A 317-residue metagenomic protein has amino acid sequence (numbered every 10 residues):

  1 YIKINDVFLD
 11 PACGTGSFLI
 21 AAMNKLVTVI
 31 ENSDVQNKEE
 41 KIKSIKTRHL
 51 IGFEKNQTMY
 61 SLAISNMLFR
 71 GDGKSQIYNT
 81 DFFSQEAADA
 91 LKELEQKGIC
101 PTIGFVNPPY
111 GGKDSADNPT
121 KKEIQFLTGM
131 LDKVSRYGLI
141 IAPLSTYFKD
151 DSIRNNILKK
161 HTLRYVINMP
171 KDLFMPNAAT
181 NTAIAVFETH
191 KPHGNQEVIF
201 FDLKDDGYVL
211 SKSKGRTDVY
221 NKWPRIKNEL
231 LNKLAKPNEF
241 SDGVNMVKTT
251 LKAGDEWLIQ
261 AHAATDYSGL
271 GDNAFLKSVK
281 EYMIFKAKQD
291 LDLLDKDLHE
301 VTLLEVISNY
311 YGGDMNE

Functional and structural regions predicted by a protein language model:
Y1-I103, G111-K113, L144: Conserved S-adenosyl-L-methionine
S84-Q85, L91-E317: A conserved structural/catalytic subdomain of Rossmann-like adenosyl-cofactor enzymes
